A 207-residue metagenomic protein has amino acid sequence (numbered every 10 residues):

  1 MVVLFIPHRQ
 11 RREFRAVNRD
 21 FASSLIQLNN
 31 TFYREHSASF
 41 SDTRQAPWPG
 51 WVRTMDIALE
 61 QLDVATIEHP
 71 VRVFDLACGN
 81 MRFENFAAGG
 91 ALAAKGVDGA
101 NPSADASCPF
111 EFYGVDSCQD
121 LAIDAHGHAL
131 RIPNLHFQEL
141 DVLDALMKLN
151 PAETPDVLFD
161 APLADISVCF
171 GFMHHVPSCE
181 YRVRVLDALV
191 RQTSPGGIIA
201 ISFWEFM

Functional and structural regions predicted by a protein language model:
R11-I67, R82: Conserved class I S-adenosyl-L-methionine
V71: Nucleotide donor/acceptor-binding cores
F74, G79-K148: Class I SAM-dependent methyltransferase SAM/SAH-binding core
D144-A161: Short conserved loop adjoining the S-adenosyl-L-methionine
V168: A conserved beta-strand element that flanks and buttresses the S-adenosyl-L-methionine
G171-H175: Short catalytic micro-motifs in class I SAM-dependent methyltransferases
V183-P195: A short glycine-rich, Lys/Arg-flanked "PGG" loop and its adjoining helix->strand segment in the class I
G196-F203: Conserved beta-strand signature within the Rossmann-like core of class I S-adenosyl-L-methionine
